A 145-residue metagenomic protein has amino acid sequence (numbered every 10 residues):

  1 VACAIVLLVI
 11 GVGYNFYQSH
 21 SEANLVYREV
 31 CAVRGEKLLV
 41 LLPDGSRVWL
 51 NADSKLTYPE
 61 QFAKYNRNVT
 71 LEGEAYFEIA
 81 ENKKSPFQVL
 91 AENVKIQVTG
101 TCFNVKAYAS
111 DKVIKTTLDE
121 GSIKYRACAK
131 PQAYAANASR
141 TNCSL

Functional and structural regions predicted by a protein language model:
V1-A23: Single-pass transmembrane signal-anchor helices and their membrane-water interface zones
V26-L145: Short, small/hydrophobic-biased targeting/export segments
